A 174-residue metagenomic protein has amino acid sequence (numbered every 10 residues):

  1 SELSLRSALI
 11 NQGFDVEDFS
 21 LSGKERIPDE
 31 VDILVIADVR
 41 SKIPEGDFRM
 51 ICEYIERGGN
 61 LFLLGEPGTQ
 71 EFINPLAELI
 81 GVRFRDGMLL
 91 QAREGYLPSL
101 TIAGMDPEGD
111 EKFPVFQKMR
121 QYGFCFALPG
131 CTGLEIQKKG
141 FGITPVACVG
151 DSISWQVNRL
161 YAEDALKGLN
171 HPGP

Functional and structural regions predicted by a protein language model:
E2-P174: Acidic, S/T/G-rich, low-cysteine, solvent-exposed domains in lumenal/extracellular/periplasmic regions of secretory
